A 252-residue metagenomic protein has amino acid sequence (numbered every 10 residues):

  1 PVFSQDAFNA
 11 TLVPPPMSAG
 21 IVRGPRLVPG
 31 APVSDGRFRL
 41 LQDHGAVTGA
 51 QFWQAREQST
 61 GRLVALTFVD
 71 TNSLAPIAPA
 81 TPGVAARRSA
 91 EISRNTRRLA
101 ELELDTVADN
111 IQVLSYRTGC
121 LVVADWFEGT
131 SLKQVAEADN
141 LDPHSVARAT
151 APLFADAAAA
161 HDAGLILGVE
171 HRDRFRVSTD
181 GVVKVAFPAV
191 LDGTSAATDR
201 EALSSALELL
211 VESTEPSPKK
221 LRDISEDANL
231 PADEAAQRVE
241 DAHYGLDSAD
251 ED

Functional and structural regions predicted by a protein language model:
L41-T48: Protein kinase glycine-rich loop
G49-I92, R97: ATP-binding glycine-rich loop module of kinase domains
D109-C120: Short beta-strand micro-motifs within the conserved protein kinase catalytic domain, predominantly in the N-lobe
V122-T130: Short pocket-lining segment of the protein kinase catalytic domain that shapes the ATP-binding cleft
L132-L141: AlphaC helix of the protein kinase catalytic domain
A149-T150: Activation segment signature within eukaryotic-like protein kinase domains
L153-I166: Protein kinase catalytic-loop region centered on the HRD/HxD motif
I166, T179-E234: C-lobe/activation-segment region of protein kinase-like
